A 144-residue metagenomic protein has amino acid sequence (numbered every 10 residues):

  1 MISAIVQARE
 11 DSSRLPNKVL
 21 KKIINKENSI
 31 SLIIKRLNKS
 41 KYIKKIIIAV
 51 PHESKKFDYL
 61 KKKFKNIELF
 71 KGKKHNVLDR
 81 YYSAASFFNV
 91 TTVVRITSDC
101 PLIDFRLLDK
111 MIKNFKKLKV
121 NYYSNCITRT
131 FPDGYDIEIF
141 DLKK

Functional and structural regions predicted by a protein language model:
M1-P16: N-terminal nucleotide-binding beta1-loop-alpha1 segment
Q7, I96-T97, N125-C126: Short beta-strand segments
K18-I24: Short glycine-enriched, charge-decorated loop/helix-capping segments at active-site entrances that position
N28-K45: A short, N-terminal amphipathic alpha-helix
I43, V90, K117-N121: Short, high-confidence coil segments that cap the C-terminus of an alpha-helix and link into the following beta-strand
I47-P51: Short internal beta-strands
H52-K116: Short phosphate-binding loop-to-helix
I103-K144: Conserved core of the sugar-phosphate nucleotidyltransferase
